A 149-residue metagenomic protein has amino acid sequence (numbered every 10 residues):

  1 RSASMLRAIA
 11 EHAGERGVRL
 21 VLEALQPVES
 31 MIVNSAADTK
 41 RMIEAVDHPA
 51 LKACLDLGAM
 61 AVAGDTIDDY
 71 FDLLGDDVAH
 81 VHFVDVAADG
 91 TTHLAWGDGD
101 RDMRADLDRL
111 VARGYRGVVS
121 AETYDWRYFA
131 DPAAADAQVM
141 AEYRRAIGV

Functional and structural regions predicted by a protein language model:
R1-R16: An active-site-proximal structural segment forming one wall of the substrate-binding cleft that immediately precedes
R16-L22, P49-A53: Short, structured loop/turn "capping" segments at alpha-beta junctions
V21-M31: Active-site-proximal beta-alpha loop/turn segments in soluble metabolic enzymes
V33-K52, A61-V149: Histidine-acidic metal/acid-base catalytic patches
D56: Active-site glycine-centered loops adjacent to acidic/histidine catalytic or metal-binding residues that shape
